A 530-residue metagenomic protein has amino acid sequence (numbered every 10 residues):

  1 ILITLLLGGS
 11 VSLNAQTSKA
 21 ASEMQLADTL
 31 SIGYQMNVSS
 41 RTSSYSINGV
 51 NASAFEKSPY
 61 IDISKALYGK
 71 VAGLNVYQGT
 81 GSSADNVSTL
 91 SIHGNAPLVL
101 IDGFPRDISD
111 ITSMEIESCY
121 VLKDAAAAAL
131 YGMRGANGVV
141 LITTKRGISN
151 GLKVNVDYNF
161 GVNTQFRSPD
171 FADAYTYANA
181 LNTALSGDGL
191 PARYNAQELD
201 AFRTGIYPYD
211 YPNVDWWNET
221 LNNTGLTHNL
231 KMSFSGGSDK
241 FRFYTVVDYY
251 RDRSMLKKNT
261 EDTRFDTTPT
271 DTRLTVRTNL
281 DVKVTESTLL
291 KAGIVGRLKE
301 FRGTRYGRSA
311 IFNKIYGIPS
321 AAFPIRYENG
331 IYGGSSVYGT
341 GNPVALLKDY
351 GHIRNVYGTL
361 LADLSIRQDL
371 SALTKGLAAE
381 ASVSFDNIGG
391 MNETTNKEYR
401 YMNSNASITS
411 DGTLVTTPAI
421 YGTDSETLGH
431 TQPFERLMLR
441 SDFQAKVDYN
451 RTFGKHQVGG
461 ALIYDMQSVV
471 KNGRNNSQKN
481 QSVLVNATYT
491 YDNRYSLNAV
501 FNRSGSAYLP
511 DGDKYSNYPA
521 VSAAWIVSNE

Functional and structural regions predicted by a protein language model:
I1-V276, L290: Short, small/polar-rich motifs associated with maturation and membrane association, primarily at protein termini
T17, Q165-R167, P208-D248, D252-L256 (+6 more regions): Flexible loop and strand-edge segments within Gram-negative outer membrane beta-barrel domains
Y77, P212-G237, S320-S335, K397-P510: Outer-membrane beta-barrel transmembrane domain signature of Gram-negative proteins, especially the mid-to-C-terminal
G138, L152, H228-M232, T272-T278 (+6 more regions): Hydrophobic, lipid-facing positions within transmembrane beta-strands of outer-membrane proteins
T144-R146, G236-S238, V247, T278 (+5 more regions): Residue-level signature of outer-membrane beta-barrel architecture
G147-L152, D239-K240, M255, S287 (+5 more regions): Short loop/turn motifs that connect adjacent beta-strands in outer-membrane beta-barrel proteins
V154-V162, V247-Y249, A292-L298, A381-N387 (+3 more regions): Transmembrane beta-barrel strands of outer-membrane/channel proteins
T164-Q197, R297-V337, G389-T416: A surface-exposed, glycine/aromatic-enriched loop/edge motif typical of exported proteins
